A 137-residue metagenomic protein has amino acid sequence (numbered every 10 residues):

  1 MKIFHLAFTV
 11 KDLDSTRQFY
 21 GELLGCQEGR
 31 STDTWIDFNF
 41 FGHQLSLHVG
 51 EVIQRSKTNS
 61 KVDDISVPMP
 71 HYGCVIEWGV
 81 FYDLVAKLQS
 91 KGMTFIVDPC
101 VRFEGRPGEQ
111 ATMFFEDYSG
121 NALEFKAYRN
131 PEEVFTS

Functional and structural regions predicted by a protein language model:
M1-D14, H71-Y72, I76, A127-S137: N-terminal beta-strand motif that seeds the catalytic metal site of vicinal oxygen chelate
M1-K2, I65-M69, R106-P107: Short glycine-enriched loop/turn motifs at secondary-structure junctions
T9-V52: Core segments of cupin and vicinal oxygen chelate
S15-T16, G79-L84: Short, conserved charged micro-motifs
D33, F40-G42, S66-M69, S90: Short connector loops at helix/strand junctions that flank enzyme active sites, especially segments positioning acidic
S46-L47, I53-K57, P131-V134: A short local loop/turn or secondary-structure capping micro-motif enriched for an aromatic residue
S60-V75: Helix-adjacent hinge/juxtasegments
V85-S137: Vicinal oxygen chelate
